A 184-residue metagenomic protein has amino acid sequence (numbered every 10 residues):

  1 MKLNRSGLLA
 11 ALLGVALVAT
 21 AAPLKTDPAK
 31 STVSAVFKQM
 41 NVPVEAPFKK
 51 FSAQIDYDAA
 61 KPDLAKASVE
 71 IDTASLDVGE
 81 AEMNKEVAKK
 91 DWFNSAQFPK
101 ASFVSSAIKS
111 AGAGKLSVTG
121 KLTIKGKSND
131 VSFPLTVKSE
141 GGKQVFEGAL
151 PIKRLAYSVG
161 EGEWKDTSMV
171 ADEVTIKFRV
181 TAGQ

Functional and structural regions predicted by a protein language model:
M1-A10: Bacterial N-terminal signal peptides that target proteins for export
L12-T20: Hydrophobic h-region of N-terminal signal peptides that target proteins for export in Gram-negative bacteria
T20-Q184: Low-complexity, acidic/polar, glycine-enriched regions of mature
